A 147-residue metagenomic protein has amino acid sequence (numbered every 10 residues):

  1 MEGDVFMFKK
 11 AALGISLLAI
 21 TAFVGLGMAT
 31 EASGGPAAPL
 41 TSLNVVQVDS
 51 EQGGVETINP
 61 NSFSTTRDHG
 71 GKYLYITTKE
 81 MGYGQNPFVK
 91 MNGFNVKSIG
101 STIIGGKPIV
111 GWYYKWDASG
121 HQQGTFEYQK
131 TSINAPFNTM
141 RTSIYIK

Functional and structural regions predicted by a protein language model:
D4-I15: Bacterial N-terminal signal peptides that target proteins for export
T21-E31: C-terminal segment of classical bacterial N-terminal signal peptides
A32-H69: Short, compositionally biased P/S/T/A/G/V-rich stretches that sit at domain boundaries
D68-Y83: Aromatic/hydrophobic beta-strand junction motif of beta-rich domains
K90-I104, I133-A135: Change "in extracellular beta-sheet-rich domains … of secreted and cell-surface proteins" to "in beta-sheet-rich domains
I103-W116: Aromatic sugar-binding surface patches on proteins that engage polysaccharides or sugar-phosphate polymers
Y113-T125: Surface-exposed, short loops/turns at beta-strand junctions within beta-sandwich domains
A135-K147: Edge beta-strands of extracellular beta-sandwich domains
